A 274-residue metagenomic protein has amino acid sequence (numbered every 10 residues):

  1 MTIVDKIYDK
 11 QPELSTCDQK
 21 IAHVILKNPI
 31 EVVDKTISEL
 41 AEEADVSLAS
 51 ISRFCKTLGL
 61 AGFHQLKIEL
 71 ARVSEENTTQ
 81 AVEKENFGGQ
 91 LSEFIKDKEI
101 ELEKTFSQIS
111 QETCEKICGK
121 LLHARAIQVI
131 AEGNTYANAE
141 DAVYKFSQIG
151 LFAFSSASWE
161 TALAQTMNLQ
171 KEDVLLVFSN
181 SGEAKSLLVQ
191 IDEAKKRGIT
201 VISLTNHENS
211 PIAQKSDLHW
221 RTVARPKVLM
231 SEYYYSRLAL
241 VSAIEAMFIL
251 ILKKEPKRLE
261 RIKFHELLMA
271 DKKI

Functional and structural regions predicted by a protein language model:
T2-V4, E13-T16, K20, K27-D34 (+1 more regions): HTH-adjacent hinge/linker in prokaryotic transcriptional regulators
V24, I117-K120, Q165: CheY-like receiver
F54-C55, I117, A142, Q190: Hydrophobic residues within alpha-helices that form the first helical element adjacent to the glycine-rich loop
E112-A124: Glycine-rich phosphate/diphosphate-binding loops that line cofactor/substrate pockets in enzymes
L122-S242, F248-P256: Glycine-rich phosphate-binding loops that contact phosphosugars or nucleotide phosphates
P256-I274: A short, charged, Gly/Pro-tolerant segment at domain boundaries
